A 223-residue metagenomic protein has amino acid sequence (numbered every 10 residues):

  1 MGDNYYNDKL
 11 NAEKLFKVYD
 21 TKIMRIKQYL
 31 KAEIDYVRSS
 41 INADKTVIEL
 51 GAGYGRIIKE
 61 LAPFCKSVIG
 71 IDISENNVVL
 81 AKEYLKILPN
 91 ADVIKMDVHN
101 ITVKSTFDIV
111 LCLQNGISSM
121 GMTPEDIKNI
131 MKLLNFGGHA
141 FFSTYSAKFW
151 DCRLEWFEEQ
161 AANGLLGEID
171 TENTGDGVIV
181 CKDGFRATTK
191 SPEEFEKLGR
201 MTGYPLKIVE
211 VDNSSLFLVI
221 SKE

Functional and structural regions predicted by a protein language model:
M1-N42: Conserved class I S-adenosyl-L-methionine
G51-G53: Class I SAM-dependent methyltransferase "Motif I" SAM/SAH-binding loop
R56, L61-H99: Class I SAM-dependent methyltransferase SAM/SAH-binding core
T102-V110: A short acidic, Gly/Pro-enriched loop at the edge of an enzyme's catalytic core that lines a small-molecule cofactor
I109-M122: A short SAM/SAH-binding and catalytic strip from SAM-dependent methyltransferases
P124-F136: A short glycine-rich, Lys/Arg-flanked "PGG" loop and its adjoining helix->strand segment in the class I
F141-L198, K207-I208: SAM-dependent methyltransferase
Y204, I208-E223: Core SAM-dependent methyltransferase catalytic element
